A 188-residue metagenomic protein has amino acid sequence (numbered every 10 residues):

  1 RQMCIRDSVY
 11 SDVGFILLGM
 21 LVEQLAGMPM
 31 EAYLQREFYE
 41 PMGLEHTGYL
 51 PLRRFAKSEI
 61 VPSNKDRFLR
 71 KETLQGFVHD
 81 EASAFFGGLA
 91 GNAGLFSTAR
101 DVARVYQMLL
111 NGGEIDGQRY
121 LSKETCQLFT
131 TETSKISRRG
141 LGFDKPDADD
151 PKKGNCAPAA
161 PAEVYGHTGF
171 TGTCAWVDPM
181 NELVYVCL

Functional and structural regions predicted by a protein language model:
Q2, R6-E163: Short, surface-exposed loop or secondary-structure junction motifs that flank catalytic or metal-binding residues
L21, W176-V177: Hydrophobic beta-strand positions
K65-R67, P179-E182: Short linear motifs in intrinsically disordered/low-complexity regions
G142, C174-W176: Short, surface-exposed charged micro-motifs
G166: Short, structured beta-strand/loop micro-motifs enriched in basic residues and often containing a Trp
G169-T171: Short, small/polar residue-rich loop motifs at catalytic or cofactor-binding pockets
A175, E182-L188: Short, well-ordered beta-strand elements
